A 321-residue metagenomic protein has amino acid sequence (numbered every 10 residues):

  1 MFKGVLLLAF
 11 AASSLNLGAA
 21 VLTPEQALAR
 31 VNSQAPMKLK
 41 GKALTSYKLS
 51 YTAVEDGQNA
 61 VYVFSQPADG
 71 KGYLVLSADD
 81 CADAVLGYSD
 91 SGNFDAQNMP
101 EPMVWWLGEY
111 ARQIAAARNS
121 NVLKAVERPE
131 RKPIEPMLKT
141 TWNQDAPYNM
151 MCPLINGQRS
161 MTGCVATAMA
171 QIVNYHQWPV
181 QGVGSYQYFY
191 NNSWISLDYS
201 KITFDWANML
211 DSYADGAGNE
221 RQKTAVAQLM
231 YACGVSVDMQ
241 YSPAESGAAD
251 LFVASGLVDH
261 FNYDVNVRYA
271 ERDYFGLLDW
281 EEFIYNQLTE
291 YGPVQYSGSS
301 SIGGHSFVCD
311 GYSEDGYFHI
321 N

Functional and structural regions predicted by a protein language model:
G4-S13: Sec-dependent N-terminal signal peptides
L15-A19: Sec/Tat signal peptide C-region and signal peptidase I cleavage site
A20-E55: Short, non-transmembrane alpha-helical segments in secretory-pathway proteins
V21-E25, Q158-G163, T167, G247-F252 (+1 more regions): Soluble non-cytosolic domains of exported or imported proteins
S33-K38, D79, T167-P179, D259-H260 (+1 more regions): Structured segments of extracytoplasmic/periplasmic soluble domains in secreted or envelope-associated proteins
L49-G70, S255, D259-H319: Active-site-adjacent substructure of cysteine-protease-like catalytic cores
S77-G92, D315-N321: Catalytic Cys-His active-site segments of thiol-dependent hydrolases/isopeptidases
V85-S246: Active-site-adjacent structural segments surrounding the nucleophilic cysteine of cysteine proteases and isopeptidases
